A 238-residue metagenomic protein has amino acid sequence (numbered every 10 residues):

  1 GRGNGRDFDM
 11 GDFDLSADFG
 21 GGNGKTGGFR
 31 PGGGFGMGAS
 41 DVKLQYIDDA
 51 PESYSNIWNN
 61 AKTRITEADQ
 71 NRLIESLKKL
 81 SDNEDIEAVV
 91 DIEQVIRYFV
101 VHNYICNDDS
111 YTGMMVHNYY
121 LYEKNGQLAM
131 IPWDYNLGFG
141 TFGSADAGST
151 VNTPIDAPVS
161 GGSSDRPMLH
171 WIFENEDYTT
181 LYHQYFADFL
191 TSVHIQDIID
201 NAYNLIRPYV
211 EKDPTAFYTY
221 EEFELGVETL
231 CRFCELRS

Functional and structural regions predicted by a protein language model:
G1-S238: Phosphate/dinucleotide-binding and metal-coordinating scaffold of catalytic cores in nucleotide-dependent enzymes
